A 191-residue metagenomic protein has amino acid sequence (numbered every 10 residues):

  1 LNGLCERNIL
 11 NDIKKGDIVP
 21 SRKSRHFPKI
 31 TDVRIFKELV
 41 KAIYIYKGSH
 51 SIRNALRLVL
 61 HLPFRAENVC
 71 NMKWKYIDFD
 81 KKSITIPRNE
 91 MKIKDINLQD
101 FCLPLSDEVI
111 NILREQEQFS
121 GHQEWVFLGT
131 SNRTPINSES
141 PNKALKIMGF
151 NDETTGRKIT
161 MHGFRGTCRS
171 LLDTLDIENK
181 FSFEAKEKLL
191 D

Functional and structural regions predicted by a protein language model:
L1, N8-I9, K47-H50, P135-I136 (+1 more regions): N-terminal core-binding DNA-recognition domain of tyrosine site-specific recombinases/integrases
L1-N8, V59-K81, F183-E184: Short, charged phosphate-coordinating catalytic segments
L4-K41, I93-I96, S131: Flexible interdomain linker/hinge and immediately adjacent N-terminus of the catalytic tyrosine-recombinase domain
N11-I18, N71-E115: Conserved tyrosine-mediated DNA breakage-rejoining catalytic core shared by Y-recombinases
V19-S51, H61-F64, M72, E108-R114 (+1 more regions): Long, amphipathic, Lys/Arg-enriched alpha-helical "connector/arm" segment
S21, I30, R88-I93, I110 (+3 more regions): Catalytic-site neighborhood detector that most strongly recognizes the C-terminal catalytic loop/helix of tyrosine
I30-K37, S106-G156, F164-C168, D176: Active-site/catalytic core of tyrosine-dependent DNA strand-transfer enzymes
R57, H61-N68, G163-D191: C-terminal catalytic core of tyrosine-transesterase DNA break-rejoin enzymes
